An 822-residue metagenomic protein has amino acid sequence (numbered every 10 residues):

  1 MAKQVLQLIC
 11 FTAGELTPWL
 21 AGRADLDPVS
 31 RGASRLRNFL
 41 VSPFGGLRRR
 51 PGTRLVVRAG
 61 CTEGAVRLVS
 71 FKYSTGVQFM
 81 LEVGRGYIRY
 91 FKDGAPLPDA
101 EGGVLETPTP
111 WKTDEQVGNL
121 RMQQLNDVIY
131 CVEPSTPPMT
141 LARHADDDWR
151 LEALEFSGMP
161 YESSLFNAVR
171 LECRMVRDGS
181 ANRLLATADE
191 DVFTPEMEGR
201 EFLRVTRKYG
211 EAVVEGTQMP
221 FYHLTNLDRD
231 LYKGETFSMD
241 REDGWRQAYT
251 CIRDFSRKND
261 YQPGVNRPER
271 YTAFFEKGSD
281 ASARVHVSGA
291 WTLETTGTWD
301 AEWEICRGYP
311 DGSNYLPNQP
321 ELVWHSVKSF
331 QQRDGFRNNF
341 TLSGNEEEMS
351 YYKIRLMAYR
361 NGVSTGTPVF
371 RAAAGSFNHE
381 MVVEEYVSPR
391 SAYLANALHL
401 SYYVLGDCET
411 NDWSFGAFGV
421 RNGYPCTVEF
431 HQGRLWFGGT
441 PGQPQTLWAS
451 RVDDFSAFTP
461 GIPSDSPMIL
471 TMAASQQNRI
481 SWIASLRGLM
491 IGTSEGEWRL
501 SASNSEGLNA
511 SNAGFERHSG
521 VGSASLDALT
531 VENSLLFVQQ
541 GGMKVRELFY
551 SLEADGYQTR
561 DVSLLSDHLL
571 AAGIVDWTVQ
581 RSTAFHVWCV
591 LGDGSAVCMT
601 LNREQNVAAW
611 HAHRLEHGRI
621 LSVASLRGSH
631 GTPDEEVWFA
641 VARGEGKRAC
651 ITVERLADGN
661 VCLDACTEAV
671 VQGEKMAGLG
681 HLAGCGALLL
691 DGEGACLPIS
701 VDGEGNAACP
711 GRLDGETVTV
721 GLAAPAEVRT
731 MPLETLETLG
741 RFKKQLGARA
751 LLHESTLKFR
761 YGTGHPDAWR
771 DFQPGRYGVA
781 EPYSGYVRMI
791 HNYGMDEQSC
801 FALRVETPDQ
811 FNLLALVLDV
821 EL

Functional and structural regions predicted by a protein language model:
M1-G102, T140, H144-D146, E152-R183 (+9 more regions): N-terminal beta-propeller domains
A2-P98, N478, G520, G541-L822: Beta-sheet repeat architectures centered on beta-propellers
T62-T75, K112-L125, F418-Q432, S475-L486 (+3 more regions): Structural signature of eukaryotic scaffold interfaces centered on beta-propeller domains
Q78-V83, V128-V132, L435-G438, S481-T493 (+4 more regions): Short beta-strand elements that form the blades of beta-propeller/WD-repeat-like and other beta-sheet-rich scaffold
P98, G103-T107, R143, W149-P268 (+5 more regions): Autoprocessing Asn-cyclization modules and mimics
K112-R121, R284, W324-G362, F370 (+2 more regions): Beta-sandwich interaction modules
D300-N318, K758-W769: Short, surface-exposed beta-strand/strand-loop-strand elements in extracellular ectodomains
Y359-G375, D809-D819: Edge beta-strands of jelly-roll/beta-sandwich modules across compartments, strongly enriched in secreted/luminal
